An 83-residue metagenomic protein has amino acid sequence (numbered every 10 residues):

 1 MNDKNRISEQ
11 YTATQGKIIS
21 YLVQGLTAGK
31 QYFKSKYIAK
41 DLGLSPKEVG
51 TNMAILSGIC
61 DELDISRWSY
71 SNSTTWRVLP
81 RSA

Functional and structural regions predicted by a protein language model:
M1-S20, Y70: Short alpha-helical segments that sit at the start of domains
Q24-K30: Short helix-capping/hinge SLiMs at alpha-helix to coil transitions
Y37-A39: A short acidic, leucine-rich amphipathic alpha-helix
S45-I55: Short amphipathic alpha-helical interaction segments
S57-D64: C-terminal flanking helix
I65-A83: Short, cationic-aromatic polyanion-contact patches
